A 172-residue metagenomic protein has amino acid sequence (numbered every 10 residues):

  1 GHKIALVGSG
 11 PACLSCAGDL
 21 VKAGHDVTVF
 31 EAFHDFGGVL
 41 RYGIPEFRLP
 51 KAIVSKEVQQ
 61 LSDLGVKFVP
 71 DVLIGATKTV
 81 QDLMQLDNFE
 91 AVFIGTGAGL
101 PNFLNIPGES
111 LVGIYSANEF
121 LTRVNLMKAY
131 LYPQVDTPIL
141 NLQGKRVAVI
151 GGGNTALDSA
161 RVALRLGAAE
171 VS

Functional and structural regions predicted by a protein language model:
G1-S172: Residues forming the flavin
